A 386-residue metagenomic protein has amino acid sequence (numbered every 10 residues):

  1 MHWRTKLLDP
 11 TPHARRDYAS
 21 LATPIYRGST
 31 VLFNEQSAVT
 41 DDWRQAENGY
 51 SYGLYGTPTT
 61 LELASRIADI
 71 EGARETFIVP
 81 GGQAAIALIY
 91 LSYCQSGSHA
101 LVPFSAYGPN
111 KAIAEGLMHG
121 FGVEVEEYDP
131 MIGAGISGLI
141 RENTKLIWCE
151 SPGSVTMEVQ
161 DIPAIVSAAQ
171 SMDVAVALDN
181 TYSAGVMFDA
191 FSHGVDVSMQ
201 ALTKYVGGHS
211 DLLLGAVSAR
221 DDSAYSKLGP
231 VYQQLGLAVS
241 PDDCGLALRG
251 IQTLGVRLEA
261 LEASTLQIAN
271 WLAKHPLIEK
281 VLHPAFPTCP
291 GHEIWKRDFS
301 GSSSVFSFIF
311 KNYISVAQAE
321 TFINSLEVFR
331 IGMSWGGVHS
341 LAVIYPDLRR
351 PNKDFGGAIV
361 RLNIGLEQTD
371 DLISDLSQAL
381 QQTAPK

Functional and structural regions predicted by a protein language model:
M1-T57, S65, V360: N-terminal "arm"/small-domain region of PLP-dependent enzymes with the aminotransferase-like
L7-R16, E75-L277, L282: Conserved PLP-enzyme active-site core in the AAT-like
T30, A219-A224, F310-I314: Short loop segments at secondary-structure junctions
E35-A84, P109, A114-G116: Conserved N-terminal alpha-helix of the aminotransferase class I/II PLP-enzyme fold
N48, L213, A247, Q252 (+2 more regions): Short amphipathic alpha-helical segments
E115-G116, E124-E126, R257, I314 (+2 more regions): PLP-dependent enzyme catalytic core of the Aspartate aminotransferase-like
A168, V231, Q267, W271-H275 (+4 more regions): Generic non-transmembrane alpha-helical segments
I278-V360, I364: Conserved C-terminal alpha-helix-loop-beta "cap" of PLP-dependent enzymes that closes/shapes the active-site mouth
